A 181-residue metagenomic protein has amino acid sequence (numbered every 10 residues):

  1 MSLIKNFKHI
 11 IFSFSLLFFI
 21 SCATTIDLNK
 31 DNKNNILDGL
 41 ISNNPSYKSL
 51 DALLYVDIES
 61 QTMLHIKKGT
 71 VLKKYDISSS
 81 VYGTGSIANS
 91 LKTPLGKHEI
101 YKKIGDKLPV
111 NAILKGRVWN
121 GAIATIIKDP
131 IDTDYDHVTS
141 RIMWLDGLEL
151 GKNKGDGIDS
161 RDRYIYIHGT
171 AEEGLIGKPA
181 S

Functional and structural regions predicted by a protein language model:
S2, F18, C22-A23: A detector of low-complexity, intrinsically disordered, Ser/Thr/Gly/Pro/Ala-rich segments
S2-I11: Bacterial N-terminal signal peptides that target proteins for export
I11-F19: Bacterial N-terminal signal peptides
C22-S181: N-terminal pre-domains immediately preceding structured catalytic cores
